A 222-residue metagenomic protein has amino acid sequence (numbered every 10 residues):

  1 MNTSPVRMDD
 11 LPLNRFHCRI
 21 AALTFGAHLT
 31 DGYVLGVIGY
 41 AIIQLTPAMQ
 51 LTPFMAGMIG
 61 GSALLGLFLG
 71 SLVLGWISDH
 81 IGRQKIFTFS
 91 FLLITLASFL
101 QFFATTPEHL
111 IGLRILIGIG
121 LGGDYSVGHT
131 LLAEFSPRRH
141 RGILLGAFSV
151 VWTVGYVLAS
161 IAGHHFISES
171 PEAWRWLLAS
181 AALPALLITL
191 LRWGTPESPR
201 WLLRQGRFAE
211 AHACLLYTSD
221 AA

Functional and structural regions predicted by a protein language model:
M1-S219: Transmembrane-helix signature of 12-pass secondary carriers
